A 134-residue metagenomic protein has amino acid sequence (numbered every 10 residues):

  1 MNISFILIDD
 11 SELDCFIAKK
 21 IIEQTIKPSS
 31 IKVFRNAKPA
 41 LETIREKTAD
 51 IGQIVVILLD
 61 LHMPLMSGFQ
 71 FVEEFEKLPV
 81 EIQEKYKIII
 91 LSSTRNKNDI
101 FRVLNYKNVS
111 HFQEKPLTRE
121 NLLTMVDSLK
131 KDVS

Functional and structural regions predicted by a protein language model:
I3-L13, A18-I22: Conserved acidic segment of CheY-like receiver
F5, T48-L58: Active-site beta3 strand of CheY-like receiver
V33-T43, G68: Helix N-cap/capping motif at the beta->alpha junctions
E42, F69-I82: Short amphipathic alpha-helix used as the core "switch/output" element in two-component signaling
M63: Receiver (REC) domain active-site loop signature in two-component systems and cognate sites in sensor histidine kinases
Q70, K85-I89, T94-H111: Alpha4 helix (beta4-alpha4-beta5 surface) of REC/receiver domains from two-component response regulators
E114-K115: A Lys-centered signature of the CheY-like receiver
D127-S134: The C-terminal output helix
